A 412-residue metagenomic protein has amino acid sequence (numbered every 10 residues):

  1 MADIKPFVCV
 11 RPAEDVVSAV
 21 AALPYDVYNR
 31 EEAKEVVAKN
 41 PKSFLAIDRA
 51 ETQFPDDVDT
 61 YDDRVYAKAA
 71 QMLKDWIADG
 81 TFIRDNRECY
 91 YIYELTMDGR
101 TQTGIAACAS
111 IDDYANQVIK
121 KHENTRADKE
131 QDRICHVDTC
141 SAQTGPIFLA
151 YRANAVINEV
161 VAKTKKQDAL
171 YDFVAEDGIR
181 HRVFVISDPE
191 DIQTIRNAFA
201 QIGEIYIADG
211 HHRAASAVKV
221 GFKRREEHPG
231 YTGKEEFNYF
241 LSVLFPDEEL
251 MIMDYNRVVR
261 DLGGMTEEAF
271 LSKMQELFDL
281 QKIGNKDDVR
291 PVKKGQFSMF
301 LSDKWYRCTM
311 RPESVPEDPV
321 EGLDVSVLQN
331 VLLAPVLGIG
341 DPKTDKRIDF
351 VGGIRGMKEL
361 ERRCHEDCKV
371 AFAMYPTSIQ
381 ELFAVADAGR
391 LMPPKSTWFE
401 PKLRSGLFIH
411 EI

Functional and structural regions predicted by a protein language model:
M1-I412: Surface-exposed, charge/polar-rich loops and edge strands
